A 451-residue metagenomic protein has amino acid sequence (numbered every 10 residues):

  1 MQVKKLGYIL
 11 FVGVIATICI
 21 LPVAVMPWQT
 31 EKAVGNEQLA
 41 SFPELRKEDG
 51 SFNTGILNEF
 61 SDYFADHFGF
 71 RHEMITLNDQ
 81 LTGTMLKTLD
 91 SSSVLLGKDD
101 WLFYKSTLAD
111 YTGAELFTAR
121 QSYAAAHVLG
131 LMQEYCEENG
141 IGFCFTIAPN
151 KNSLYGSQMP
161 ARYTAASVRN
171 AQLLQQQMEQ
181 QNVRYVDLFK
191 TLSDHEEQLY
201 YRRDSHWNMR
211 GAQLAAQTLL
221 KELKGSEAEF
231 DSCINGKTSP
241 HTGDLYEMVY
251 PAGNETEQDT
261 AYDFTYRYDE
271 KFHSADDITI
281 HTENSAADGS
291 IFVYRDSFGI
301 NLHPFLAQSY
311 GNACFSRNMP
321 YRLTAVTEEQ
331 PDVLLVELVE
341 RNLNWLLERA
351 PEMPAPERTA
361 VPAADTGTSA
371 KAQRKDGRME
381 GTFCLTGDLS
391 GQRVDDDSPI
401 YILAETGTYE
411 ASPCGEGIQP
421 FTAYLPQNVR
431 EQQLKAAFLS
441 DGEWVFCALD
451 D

Functional and structural regions predicted by a protein language model:
M1-D451: Extracellular glycan-modifying ectodomains
